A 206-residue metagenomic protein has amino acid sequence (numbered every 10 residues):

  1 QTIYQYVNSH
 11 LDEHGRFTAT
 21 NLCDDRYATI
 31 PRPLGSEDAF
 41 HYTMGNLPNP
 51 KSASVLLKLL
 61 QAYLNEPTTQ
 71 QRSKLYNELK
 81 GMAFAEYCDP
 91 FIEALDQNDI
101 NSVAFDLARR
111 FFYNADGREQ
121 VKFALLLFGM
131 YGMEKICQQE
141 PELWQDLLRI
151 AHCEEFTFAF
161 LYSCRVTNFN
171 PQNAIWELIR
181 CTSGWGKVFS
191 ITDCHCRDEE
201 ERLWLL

Functional and structural regions predicted by a protein language model:
Q1-C137, C153, T157: Extended repeat-based scaffolds of very large eukaryotic assembly and lipid-transport proteins
D12, N65, A104, Y131-E134 (+5 more regions): Generic ordered-secondary-structure signal
E78, L127, S163-V166, D193: Core register positions within helices of long alpha-helical scaffolds
A83-Y87, A115-F123, E140, A151-A159 (+3 more regions): Generic helix N-cap/helix-start motif at coil->alpha-helix transitions
N101-F105, Q172, D198: Alpha-helix initiation and N-capping motif
L107-A115, L143-C153, S163, A174-T182 (+2 more regions): Alpha-solenoid HEAT/Armadillo-like helical repeat scaffolds in large eukaryotic proteins
